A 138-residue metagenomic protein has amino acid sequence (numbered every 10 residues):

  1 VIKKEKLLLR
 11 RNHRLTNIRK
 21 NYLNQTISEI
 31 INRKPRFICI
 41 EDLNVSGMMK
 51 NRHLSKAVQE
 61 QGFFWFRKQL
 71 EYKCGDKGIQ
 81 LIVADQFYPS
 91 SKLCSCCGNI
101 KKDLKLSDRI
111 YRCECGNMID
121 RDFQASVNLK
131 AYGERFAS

Functional and structural regions predicted by a protein language model:
V1-S138: Positively charged, helix-rich recognition surfaces that bind polyanionic ligands
